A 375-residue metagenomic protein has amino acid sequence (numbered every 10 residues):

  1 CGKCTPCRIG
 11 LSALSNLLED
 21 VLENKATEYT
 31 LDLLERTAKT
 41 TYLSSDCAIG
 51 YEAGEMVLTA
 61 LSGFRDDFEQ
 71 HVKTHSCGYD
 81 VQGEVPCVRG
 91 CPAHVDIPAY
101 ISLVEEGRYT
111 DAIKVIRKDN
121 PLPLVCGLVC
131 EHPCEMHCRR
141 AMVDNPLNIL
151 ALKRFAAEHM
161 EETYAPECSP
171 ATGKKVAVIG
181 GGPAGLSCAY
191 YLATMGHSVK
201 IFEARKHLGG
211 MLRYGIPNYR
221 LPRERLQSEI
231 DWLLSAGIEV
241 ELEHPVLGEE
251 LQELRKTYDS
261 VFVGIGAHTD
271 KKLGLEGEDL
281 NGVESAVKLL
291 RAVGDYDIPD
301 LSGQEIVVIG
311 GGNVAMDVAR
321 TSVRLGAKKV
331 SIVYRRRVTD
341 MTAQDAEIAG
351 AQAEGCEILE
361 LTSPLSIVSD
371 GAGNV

Functional and structural regions predicted by a protein language model:
C1-P86, H94-L128, H132, V143-C168 (+1 more regions): Ferredoxin-type iron-sulfur electron-transfer modules in oxidoreductases and energy-metabolism complexes
P121, G182-P183, H207, G312-V314: Residue-level detector of alpha-helix initiation sites
E158-V176, K288-Q304: A short, basic/flexible loop-to-alpha-helix module at the beginning of a structural domain
K174-K200, A315-V323: N-terminal Rossmann-like FAD-binding beta1-loop-alpha1 element of flavoenzymes
H197-R213, S331-T339: Glycine-rich FAD pyrophosphate-binding loop
E224-K271, E284-L301, R324-V375: A Rossmann-like FAD-binding core segment of flavoenzymes
L301-V330: Predominantly flavin-linked oxidoreductase catalytic cores and closely associated redox partners
